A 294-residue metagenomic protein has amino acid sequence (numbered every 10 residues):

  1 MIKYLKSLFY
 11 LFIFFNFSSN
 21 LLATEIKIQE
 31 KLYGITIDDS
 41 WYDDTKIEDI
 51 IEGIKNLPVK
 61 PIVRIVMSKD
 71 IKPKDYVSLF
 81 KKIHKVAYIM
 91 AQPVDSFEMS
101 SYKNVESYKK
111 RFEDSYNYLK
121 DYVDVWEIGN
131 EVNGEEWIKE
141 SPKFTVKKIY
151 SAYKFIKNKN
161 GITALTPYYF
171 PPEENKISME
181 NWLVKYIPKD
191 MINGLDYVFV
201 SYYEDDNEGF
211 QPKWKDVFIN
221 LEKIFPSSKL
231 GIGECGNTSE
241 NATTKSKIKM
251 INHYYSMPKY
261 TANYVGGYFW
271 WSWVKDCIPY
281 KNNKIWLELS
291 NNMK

Functional and structural regions predicted by a protein language model:
T24-S68: Boundary/entry segment of secreted carbohydrate-active catalytic domains
I26, D49-P58, K74-I89, S115-D121 (+3 more regions): Acidic (Asp/Glu)-rich catalytic clusters
T45-I51, I71-L79, Y108-S115, Y169-D190 (+2 more regions): Alpha-helical scaffolding within the catalytic cores of extracellular/periplasmic polymer-degrading hydrolases
A91, M179-P212, F218, G233-N237 (+1 more regions): Aromatic- and acid-rich polysaccharide-binding/catalytic face of secreted or lumenal carbohydrate-active enzymes
S101-I128, F144-I156, S178-N193, N252-T261: An active-site-proximal structural segment forming one wall of the substrate-binding cleft that immediately precedes
D114-S141, L165-Y169, G266-S272: Active-site groove signature of glycoside hydrolases
Y153-E180, S228-T238, Y264-W273: Aromatic-lined carbohydrate-recognition surfaces of secreted/lumenal glycan-active proteins
G231, C235-K294: Substrate-binding cleft of secreted/luminal carbohydrate-active enzymes
